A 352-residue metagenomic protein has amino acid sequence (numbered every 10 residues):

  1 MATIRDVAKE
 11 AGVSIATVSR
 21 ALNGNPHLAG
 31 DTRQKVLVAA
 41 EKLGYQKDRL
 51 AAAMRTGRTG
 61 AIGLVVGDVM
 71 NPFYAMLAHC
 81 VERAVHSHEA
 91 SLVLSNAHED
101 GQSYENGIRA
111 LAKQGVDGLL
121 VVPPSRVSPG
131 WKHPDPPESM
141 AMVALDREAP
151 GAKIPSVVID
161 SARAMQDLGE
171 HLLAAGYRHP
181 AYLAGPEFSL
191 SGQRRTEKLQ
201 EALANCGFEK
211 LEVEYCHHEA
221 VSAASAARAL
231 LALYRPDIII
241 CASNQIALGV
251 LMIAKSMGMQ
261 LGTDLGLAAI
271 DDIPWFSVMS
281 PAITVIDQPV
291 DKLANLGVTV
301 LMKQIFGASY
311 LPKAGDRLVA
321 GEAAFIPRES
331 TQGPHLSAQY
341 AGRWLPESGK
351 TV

Functional and structural regions predicted by a protein language model:
M1, K42, R83-S91, R109-G115 (+1 more regions): Bacterial carbohydrate/catabolite-sensing allosteric modules
M1-G60, K350-V352: N-terminal helix-turn-helix DNA-binding module of bacterial transcription factors
I15-R20, M54-M70, P124, H171 (+1 more regions): Short beta-strand segments enriched in small/hydrophobic residues
L43-A110, Q114-G118, E197: Amphipathic helical "hinge" segments at domain boundaries
H98-G101, P124-S128, Q245: Short beta->alpha connector loops
G118-G130, R147-K153: Acidic, Gly/Pro-rich loop/turn segments at junctions of secondary structure
P129-S139: Catalytic-core regions built around general acid/base machinery
